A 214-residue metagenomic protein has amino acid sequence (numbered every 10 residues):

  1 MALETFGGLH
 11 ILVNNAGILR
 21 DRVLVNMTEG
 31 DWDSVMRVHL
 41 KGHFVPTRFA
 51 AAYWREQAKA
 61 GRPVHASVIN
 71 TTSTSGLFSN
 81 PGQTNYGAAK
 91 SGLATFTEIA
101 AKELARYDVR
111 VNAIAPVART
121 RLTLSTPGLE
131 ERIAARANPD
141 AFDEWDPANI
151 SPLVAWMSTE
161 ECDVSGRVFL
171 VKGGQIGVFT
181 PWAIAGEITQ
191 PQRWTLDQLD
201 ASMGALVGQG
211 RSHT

Functional and structural regions predicted by a protein language model:
M1-L12, R20, P63, R110: A glycine-rich helix->loop->beta "capping" turn within Rossmann-like NAD(P)(H)-dependent oxidoreductase domains
G7, F78, A94, I99-V109 (+1 more regions): Active-site-adjacent segment of SDR/Rossmann-fold oxidoreductases
V23-L24, D31-D33: Substrate-binding pocket helix/loop in short-chain dehydrogenase/reductase
M27, S79-G87, I99: Active-site loop-to-helix junction immediately N-terminal to the catalytic Tyr of the SDR YXXXK motif in Rossmann-fold
T47, A89: Active-site helix of classical SDR
S73: Residue(s) in the substrate-gating loop at a strand-loop-helix junction that position the organic substrate next
A134-T214: C-terminal helical subdomain
